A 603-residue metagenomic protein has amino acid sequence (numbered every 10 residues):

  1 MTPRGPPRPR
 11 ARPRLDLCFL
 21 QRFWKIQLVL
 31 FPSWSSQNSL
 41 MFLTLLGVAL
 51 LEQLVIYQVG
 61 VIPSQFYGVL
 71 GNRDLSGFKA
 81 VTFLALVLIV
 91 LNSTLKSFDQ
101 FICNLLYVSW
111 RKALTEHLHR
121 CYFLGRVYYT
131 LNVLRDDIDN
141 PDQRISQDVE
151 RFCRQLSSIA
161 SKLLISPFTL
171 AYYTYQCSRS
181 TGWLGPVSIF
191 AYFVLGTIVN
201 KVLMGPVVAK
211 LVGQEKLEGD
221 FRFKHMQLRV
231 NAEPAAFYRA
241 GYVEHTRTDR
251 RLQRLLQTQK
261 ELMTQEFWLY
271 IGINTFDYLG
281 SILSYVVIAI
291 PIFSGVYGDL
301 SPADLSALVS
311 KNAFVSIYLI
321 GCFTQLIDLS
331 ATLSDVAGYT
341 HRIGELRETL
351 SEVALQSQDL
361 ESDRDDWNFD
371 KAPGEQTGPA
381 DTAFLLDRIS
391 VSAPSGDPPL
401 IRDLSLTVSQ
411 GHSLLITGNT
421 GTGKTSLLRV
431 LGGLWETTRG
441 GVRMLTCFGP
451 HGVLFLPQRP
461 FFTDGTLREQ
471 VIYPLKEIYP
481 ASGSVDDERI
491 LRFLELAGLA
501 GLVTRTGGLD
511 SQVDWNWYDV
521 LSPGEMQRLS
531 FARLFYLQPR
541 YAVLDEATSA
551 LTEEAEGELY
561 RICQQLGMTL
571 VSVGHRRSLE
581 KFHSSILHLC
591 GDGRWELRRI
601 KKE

Functional and structural regions predicted by a protein language model:
M1-L88, D99-C103, Y129-Q155, I159-L170 (+6 more regions): Membrane-integrated ABC transporters
A49-L50, S158-K210, I290: Transmembrane helices of ABC transporter permease
L106, G213, L217-F221, E233-A240 (+3 more regions): Cytosolic ends of transmembrane helices, especially the final helix of ABC transmembrane type-1 domains
D137, F276, R347-L415, G441-F448 (+2 more regions): Primarily ABC-family ATPase nucleotide-binding module
Q176-V194, E261-T340, L346-R347, G440: Helix-loop-helix
E361, T463, P480-V485, I490 (+1 more regions): ABC-fold ATPase nucleotide-binding domain signature/coupling loops
L415, T422, S426-R492, G557-Q565: Conserved post-Walker A segment of ABC ATPase nucleotide-binding domains
D510-E603: ABC-family ATPase nucleotide-binding domain "signature/switch" substructure
